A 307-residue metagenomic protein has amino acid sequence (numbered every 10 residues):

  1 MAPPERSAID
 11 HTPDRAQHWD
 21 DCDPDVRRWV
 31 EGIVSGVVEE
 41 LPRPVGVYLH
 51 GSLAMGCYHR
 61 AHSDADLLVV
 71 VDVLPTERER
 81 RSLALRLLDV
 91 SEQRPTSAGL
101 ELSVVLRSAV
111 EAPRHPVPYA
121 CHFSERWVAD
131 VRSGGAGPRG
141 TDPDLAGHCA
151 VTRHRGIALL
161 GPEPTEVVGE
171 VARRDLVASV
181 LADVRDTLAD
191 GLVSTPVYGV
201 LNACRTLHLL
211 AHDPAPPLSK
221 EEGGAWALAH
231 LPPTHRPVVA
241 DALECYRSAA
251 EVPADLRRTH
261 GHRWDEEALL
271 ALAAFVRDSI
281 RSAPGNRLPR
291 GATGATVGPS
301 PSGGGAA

Functional and structural regions predicted by a protein language model:
A2-Y48, R78-E79, A307: Helical scaffold of the NTase/Pol beta-like nucleotidyltransferase catalytic core
S7-H18, L85-V193, V200, T206 (+1 more regions): Conserved NTP/Mg2+-binding pocket subregion across the NTase superfamily
D14-D20, V69, A254-T259: Glycine- and acidic
D25, W29, S82, W264 (+2 more regions): Soluble or luminal CAZymes and related metallo-dependent hydrolases
V38-L41, M55-R60, E92-R94: Short secondary-structure boundary/capping segments within folded domains
P44-L53, T293-A295: Short secondary-structure junction/hinge motifs that connect adjacent elements
L49-G51, M55-D89, G99-L106: Catalytic metal-binding acidic patch
P143-P301, A306-A307: Conserved nucleotidyltransferase catalytic core and NTase-mimicking acidic/glycine-rich helix/loop elements in nucleic
